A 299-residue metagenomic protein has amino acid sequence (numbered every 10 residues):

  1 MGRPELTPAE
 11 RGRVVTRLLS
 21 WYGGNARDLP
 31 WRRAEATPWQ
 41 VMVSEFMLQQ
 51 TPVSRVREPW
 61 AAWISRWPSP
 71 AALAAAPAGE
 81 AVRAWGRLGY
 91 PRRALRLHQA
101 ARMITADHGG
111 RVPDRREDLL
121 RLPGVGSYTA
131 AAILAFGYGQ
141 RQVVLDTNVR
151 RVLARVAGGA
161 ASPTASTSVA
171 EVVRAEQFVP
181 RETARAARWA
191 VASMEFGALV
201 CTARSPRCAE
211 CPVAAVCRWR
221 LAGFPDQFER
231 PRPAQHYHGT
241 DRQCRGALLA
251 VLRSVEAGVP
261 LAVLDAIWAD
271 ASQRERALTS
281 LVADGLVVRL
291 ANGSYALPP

Functional and structural regions predicted by a protein language model:
M1-T16, P298-P299: Short, low-complexity, intrinsically disordered N-terminal peptides in bacterial proteins
R3, R17, W21-R245, R253-A262 (+1 more regions): Catalytic cores of DNA base-excision repair glycosylases
P8, G12, T37, D270-R274: Short, structured coil/loop segments at alpha-helix boundaries
W268-V282: Short amphipathic alpha-helical interaction segments
V282-Y295: A short, conserved structural fragment
